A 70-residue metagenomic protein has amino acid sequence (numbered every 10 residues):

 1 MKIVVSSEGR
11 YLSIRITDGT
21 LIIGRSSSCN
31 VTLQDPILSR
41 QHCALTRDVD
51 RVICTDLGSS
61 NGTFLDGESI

Functional and structural regions predicted by a protein language model:
V4-S6, R10-I70: Forkhead-associated
